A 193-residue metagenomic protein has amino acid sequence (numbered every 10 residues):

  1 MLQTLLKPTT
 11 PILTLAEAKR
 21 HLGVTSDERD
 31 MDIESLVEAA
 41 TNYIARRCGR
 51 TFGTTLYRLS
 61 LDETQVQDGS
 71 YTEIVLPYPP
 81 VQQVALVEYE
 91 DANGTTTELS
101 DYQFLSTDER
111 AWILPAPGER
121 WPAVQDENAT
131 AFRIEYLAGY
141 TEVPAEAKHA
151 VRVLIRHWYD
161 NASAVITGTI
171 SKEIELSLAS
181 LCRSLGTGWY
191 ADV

Functional and structural regions predicted by a protein language model:
M1-V193: Divalent metal-cofactor coordination and adjacent catalytic microenvironments
